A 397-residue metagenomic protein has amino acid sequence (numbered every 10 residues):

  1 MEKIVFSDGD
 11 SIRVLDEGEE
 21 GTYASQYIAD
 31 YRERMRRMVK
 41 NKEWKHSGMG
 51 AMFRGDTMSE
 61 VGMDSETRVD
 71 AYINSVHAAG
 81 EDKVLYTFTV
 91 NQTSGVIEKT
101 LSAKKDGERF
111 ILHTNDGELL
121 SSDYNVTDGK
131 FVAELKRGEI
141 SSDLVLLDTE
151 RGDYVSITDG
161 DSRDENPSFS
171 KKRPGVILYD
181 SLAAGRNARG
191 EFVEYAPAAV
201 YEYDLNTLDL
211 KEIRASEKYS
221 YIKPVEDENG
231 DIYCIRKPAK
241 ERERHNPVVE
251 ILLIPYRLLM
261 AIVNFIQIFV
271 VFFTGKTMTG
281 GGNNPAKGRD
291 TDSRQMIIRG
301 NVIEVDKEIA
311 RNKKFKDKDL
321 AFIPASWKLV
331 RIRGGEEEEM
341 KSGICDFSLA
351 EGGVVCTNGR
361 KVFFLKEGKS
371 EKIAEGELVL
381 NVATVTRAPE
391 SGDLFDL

Functional and structural regions predicted by a protein language model:
M1-L397: Sequence signature of WD/YWTD-type beta-propeller architectures
